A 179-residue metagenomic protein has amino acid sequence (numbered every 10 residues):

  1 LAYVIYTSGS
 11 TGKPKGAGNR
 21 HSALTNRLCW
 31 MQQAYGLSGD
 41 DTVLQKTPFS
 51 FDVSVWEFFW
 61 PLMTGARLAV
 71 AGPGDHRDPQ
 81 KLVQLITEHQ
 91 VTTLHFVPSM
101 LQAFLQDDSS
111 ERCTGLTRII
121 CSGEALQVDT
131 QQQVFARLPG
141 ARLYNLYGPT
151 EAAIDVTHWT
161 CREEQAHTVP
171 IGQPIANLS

Functional and structural regions predicted by a protein language model:
L1-S179: Motif- and composition-driven signal specific to adenylation
